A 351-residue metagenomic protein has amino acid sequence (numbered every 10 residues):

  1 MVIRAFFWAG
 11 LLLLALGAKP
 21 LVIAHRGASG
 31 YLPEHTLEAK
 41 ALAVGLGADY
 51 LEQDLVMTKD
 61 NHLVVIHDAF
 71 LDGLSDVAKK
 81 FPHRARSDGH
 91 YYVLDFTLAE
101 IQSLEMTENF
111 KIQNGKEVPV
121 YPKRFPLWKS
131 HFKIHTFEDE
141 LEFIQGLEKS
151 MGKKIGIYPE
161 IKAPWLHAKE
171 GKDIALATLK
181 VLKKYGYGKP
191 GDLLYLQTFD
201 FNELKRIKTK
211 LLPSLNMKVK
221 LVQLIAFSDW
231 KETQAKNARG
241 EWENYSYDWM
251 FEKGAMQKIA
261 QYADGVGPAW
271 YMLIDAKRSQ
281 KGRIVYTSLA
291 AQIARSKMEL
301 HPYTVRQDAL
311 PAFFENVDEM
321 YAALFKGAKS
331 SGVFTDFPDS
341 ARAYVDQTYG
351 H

Functional and structural regions predicted by a protein language model:
M1-V2: N-terminal secretory signal peptides that target proteins for export/translocation
A5-A15: Bacterial N-terminal signal peptides
L16-H351: Phosphate-group recognition and catalysis centered on beta-loop-alpha active-site segments
